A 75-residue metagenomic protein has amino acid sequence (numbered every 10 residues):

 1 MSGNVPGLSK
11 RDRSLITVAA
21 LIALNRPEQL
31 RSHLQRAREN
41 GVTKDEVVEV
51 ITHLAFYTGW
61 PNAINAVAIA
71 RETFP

Functional and structural regions predicted by a protein language model:
M1-R11, Q35-E39, A63-P75: Acidic, glycine/proline-rich low-complexity segments that act as flexible tails and inter-domain linkers
R13-L21: Short, structured motif recognition centered on aromatic/hydrophobic residues
I22-N25, N40, H53-W60: A short structural micro-motif
L24-S32, N62-I64: Short helix-capping/linker segments at secondary-structure and domain boundaries
R31-T52, E72-T73: A cross-kingdom feature marking solvent-exposed beta-strand/loop segments within repeated, beta-rich binding/scaffold
V48-I51, A55-R71: C-terminal structural segments of small proteins and small subunits
